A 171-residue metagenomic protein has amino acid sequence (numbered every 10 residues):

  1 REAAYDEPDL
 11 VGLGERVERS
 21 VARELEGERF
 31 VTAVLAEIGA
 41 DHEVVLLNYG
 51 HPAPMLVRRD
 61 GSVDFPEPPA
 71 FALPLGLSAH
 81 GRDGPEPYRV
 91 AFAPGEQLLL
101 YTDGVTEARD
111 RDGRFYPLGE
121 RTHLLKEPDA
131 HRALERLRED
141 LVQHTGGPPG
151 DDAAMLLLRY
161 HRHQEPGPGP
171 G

Functional and structural regions predicted by a protein language model:
R1-G171: Conserved subregion of the PPM/PP2C metallophosphatase catalytic domain
